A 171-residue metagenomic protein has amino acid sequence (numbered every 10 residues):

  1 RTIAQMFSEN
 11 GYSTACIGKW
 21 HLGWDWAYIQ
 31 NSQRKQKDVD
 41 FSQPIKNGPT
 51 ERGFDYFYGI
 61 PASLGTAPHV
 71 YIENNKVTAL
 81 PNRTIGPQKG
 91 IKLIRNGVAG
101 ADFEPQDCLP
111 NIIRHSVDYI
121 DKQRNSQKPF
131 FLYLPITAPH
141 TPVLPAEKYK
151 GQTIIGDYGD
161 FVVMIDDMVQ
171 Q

Functional and structural regions predicted by a protein language model:
R1-Q171: Formylglycine-dependent sulfatase
